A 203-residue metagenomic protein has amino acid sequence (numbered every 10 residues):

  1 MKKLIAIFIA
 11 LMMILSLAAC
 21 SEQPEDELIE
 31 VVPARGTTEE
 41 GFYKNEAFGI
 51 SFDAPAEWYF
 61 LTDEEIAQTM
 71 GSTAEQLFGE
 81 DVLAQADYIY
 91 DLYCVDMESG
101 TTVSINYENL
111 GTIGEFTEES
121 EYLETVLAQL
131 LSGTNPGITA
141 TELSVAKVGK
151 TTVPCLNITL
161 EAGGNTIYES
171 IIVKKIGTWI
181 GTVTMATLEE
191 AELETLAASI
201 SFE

Functional and structural regions predicted by a protein language model:
M1-L4, F8-I9: Positively charged n-region of N-terminal signal peptides that target proteins for export
S16-A19: C-terminal motif of bacterial Sec signal peptides marking the signal peptidase cleavage site
S21-Q23: Bacterial signal peptide processing site
E25-Y88: N-terminal "mature-domain start" segment
E27-L28, I66-E169: Conserved polar/disulfide-associated segments of primarily extracytoplasmic proteins
E39-A47, F52, L92-D96, S144-K147 (+1 more regions): Short acidic-hydrophobic surface loop/beta-edge motif
E46-I50, A54-A56, T101, P154 (+2 more regions): Envelope-exposed proteins and targeting segments
A56-W58, Q129-L130, I176-E203: Surface-exposed amphipathic alpha-helical segments
